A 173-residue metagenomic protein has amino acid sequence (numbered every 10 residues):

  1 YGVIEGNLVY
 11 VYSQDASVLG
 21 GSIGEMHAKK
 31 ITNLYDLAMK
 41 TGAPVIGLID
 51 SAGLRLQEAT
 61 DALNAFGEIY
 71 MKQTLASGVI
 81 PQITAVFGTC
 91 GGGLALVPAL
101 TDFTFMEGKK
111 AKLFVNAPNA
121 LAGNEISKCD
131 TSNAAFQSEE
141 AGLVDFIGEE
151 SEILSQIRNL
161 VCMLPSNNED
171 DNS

Functional and structural regions predicted by a protein language model:
Y1-S77, Q82-I83: Long, structured ligand/cofactor-binding scaffold of large enzymes
I49-E169: Conserved catalytic cores of soluble enzyme domains, especially glycine-rich substrate-binding beta-alpha loops
S173: Active-site loops and adjacent core secondary-structure elements that bind or stabilize anionic groups
